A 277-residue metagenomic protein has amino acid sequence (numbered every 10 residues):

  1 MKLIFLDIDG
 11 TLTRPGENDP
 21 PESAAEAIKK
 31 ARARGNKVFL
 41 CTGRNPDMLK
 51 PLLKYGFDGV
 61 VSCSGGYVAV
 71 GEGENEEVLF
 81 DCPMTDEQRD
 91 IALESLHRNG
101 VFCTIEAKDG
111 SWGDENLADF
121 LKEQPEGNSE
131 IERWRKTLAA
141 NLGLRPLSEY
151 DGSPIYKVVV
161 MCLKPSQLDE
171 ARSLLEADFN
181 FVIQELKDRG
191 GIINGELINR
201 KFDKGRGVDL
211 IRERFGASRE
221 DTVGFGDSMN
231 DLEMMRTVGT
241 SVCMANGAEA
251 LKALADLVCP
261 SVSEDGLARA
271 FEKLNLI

Functional and structural regions predicted by a protein language model:
M1-L3, P21, N194-I277: Mg2+-dependent phosphoryl-transfer enzymes with acidic/Ser/Thr/Gly-rich catalytic loops
M1-L6, K29, A33: Non-catalytic pre-domain segments flanking phosphatase-related domains
D19-N128: Active-site phosphate-binding/coordination module
A33-F39, F57-D58, Y156-K157, E220-D221 (+2 more regions): Short active-site oxyanion
Y55-G56, S64, L175-D178, T237-V238 (+1 more regions): Short, structured coil segments at secondary-structure junctions
F57-G65, F181-Q184, S241-A245, C259-S261: Short hydrophobic/aromatic-enriched beta-strand-loop microsegments
E106-F225: Conserved acidic, metal-coordinating active-site core of Asp-based, Mg2+-dependent phosphoryl-transfer enzymes
